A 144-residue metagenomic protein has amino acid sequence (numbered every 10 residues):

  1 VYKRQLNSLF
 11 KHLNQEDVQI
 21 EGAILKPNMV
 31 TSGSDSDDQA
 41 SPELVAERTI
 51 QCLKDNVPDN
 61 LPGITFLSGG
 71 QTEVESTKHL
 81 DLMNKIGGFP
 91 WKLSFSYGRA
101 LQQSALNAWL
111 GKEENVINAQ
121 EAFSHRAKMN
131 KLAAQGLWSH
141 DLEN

Functional and structural regions predicted by a protein language model:
V1-Q5: Conserved small/polar residues in nucleotide/adenosyl-binding loops
N7-E16: An active-site-proximal structural segment forming one wall of the substrate-binding cleft that immediately precedes
V18, M29-L132: Catalytic-face loop-and-helix region of soluble metabolic enzyme cores
E21: Acidic/histidine-enriched active-site and ligand-binding environments that engage anionic O-linkages
A133-N144: Flexible, glycine-rich loop/tail regions that form catalytic "lids" or insertion modules at the edges of active sites
